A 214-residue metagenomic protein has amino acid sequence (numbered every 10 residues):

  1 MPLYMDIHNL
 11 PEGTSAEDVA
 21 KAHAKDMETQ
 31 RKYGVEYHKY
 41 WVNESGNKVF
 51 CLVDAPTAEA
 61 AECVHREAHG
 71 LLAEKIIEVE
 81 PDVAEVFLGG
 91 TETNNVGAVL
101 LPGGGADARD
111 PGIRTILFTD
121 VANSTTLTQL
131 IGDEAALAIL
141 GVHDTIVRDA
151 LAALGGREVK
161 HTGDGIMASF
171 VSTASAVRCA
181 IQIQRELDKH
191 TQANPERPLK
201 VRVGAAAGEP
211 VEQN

Functional and structural regions predicted by a protein language model:
M1-K32, E36-H38, N43-S45, E59 (+1 more regions): Short S/T/G/P-rich N-terminal loop/turn motif that feeds into the first structured element of a domain
N9, L52-D54, S169-V171: Short hydrophobic/aromatic beta-strand micro-patches that form the beta-sheet surface supporting nucleotide- or nucleic
K21-H23, A61-H69, C179-I183: Short amphipathic alpha-helices in soluble, non-transmembrane regions that often serve as interface/regulatory elements
G34-Y40, K75, G155-R157: A short linear hydrophobic-aromatic micro-motif
K39-N43, R157-H161, P195-E196: Short beta-strand
D54-E85: An amphipathic, aromatic/His-enriched active-site/gating alpha helix that lines ligand/cofactor pockets
E78, V99-Q182, E186-K189: Catalytic NTP-binding/metal-coordinating core of nucleotidyl cyclase/transferase enzymes
R197-Q213: A short glycine-enriched loop-to-beta-strand structural element that forms part of the catalytic core of nucleotide
